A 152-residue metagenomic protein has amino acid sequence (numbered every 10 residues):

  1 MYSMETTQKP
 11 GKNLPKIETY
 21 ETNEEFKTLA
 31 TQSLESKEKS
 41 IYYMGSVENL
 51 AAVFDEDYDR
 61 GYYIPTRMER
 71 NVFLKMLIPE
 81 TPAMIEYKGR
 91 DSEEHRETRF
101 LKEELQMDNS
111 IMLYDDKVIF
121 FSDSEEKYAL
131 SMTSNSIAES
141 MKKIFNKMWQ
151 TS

Functional and structural regions predicted by a protein language model:
M1-D55: Interdomain hinge/linker segments and adjacent boundary elements that couple functional modules
E5-T6, K12, K16-E18, L50-V53 (+1 more regions): PLD/PLD-like phosphodiesterase catalytic module centered on the HKD motif
